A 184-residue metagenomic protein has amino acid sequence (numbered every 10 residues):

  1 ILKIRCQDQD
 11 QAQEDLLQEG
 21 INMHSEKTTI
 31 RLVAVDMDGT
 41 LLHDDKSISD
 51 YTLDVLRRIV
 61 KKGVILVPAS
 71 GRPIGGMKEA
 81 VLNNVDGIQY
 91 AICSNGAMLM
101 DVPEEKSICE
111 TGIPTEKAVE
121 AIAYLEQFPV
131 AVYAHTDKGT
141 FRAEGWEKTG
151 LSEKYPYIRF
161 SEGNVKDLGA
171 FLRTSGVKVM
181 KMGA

Functional and structural regions predicted by a protein language model:
L2, L16-L17: Leucine-biased recognition of intrinsically disordered, low-complexity hydrophobic segments
K27-T29, V85-D86: Short, small/polar residue-rich loop motifs at catalytic or cofactor-binding pockets
R31-D44: Asp-based phosphoryl-transfer active-site loop
D50-S152: Active-site phosphate-binding/coordination module
G150-G169: Acidic, His- and aromatic-enriched active-site or binding-groove loops in soluble protein domains that engage sugars
G169-A184: Hydrophobic, aromatic-enriched interface-forming segments
